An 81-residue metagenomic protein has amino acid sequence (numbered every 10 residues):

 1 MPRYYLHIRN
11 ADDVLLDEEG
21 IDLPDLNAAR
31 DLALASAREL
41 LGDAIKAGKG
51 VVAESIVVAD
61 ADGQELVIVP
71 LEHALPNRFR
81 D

Functional and structural regions predicted by a protein language model:
M1-D17: Short aromatic-glycine-(Arg/Gly/Cys) micro-motifs in beta-strand/loop hairpins
L16-P24: A short, exposed loop/beta-hairpin motif centered on an aromatic-Gly-Thr core
S36-K46: Short arginine-rich
K46-D81: C-terminal structural segments of small proteins and small subunits
